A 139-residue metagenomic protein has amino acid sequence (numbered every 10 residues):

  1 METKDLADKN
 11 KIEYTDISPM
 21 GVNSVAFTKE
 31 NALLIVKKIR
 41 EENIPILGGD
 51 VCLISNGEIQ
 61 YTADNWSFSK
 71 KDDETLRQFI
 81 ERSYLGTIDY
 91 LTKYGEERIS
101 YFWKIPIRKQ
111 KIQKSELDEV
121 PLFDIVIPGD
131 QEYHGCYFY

Functional and structural regions predicted by a protein language model:
M1, F138-Y139: C-terminal end-of-chain micro-motif
M1, N23-E30, L34, K71-E74 (+2 more regions): Alpha-helix boundary/N-cap detector
M1-A26: Long, contiguous N-terminal structural blocks used for assembly/anchoring
K4-K9, E30-K37, E41, Q78 (+2 more regions): Polar/charged alpha-helical tracts
V22, G49-D50, E58, E96 (+2 more regions): Intrinsically disordered, low-complexity regions
F27-Y61: Short, well-structured hydrophobic secondary-structure segments
G48-T92: Acidic, low-complexity, intrinsically disordered interaction modules
R77, E81-Y137: Amphipathic alpha-helical binding modules
